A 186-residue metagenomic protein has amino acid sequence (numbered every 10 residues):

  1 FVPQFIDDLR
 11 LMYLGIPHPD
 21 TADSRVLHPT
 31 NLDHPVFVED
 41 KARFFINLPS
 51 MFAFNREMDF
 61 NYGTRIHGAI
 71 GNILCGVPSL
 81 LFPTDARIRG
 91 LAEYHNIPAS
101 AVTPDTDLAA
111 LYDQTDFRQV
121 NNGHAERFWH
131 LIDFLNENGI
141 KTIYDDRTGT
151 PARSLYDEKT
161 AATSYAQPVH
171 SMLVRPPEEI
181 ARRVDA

Functional and structural regions predicted by a protein language model:
F1-A186: Active-site anion-handling motifs in enzyme catalytic cores
